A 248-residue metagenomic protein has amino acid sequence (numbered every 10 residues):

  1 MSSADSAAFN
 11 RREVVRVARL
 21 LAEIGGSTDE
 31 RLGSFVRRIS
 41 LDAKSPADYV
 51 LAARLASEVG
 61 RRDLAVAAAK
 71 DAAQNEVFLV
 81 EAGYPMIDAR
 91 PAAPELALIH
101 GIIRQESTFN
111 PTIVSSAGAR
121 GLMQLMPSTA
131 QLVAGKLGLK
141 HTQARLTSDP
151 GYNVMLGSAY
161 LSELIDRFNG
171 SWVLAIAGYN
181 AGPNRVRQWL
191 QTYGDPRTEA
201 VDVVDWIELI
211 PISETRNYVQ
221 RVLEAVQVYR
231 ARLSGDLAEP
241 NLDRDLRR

Functional and structural regions predicted by a protein language model:
M1-F9, G33-R248: Catalytic glycan-binding domains that act on GlcNAc-containing polysaccharides
A7-F9, V15, A22: Intrinsic low-complexity, intrinsically disordered segments
E13-R16, L51: "A position-specific structural signal for the A-helix of alpha-solenoid helical repeats
V17-I24, R54-L55: Residue-level signature for tetratricopeptide repeat
L20, G26, I207-I210: Generic preference for hydrophobic/aromatic residues in regular secondary structure cores
G25-S27, G60: Residue-level detector of the short coil/turn that links helix A to helix B within each tetratricopeptide repeat
